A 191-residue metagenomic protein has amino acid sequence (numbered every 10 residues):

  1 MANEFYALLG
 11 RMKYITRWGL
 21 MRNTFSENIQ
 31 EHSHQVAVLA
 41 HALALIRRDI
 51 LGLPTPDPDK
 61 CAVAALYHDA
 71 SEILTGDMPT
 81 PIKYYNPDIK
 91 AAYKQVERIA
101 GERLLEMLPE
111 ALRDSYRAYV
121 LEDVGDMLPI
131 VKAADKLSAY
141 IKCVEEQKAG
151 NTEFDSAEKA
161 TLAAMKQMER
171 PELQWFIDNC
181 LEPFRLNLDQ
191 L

Functional and structural regions predicted by a protein language model:
M1-L191: Alpha-helical, largely C-terminal catalytic domains that coordinate divalent metal ions via clustered Asp/Glu/His
